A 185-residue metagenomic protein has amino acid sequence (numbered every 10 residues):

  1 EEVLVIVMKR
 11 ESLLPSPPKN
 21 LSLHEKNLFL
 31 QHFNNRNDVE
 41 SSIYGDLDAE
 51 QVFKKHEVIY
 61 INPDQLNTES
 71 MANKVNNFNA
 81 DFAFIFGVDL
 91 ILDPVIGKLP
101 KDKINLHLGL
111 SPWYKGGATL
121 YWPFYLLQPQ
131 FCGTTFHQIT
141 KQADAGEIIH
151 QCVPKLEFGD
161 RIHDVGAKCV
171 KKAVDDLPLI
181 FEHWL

Functional and structural regions predicted by a protein language model:
E1-L185: One-carbon transfer enzymes
